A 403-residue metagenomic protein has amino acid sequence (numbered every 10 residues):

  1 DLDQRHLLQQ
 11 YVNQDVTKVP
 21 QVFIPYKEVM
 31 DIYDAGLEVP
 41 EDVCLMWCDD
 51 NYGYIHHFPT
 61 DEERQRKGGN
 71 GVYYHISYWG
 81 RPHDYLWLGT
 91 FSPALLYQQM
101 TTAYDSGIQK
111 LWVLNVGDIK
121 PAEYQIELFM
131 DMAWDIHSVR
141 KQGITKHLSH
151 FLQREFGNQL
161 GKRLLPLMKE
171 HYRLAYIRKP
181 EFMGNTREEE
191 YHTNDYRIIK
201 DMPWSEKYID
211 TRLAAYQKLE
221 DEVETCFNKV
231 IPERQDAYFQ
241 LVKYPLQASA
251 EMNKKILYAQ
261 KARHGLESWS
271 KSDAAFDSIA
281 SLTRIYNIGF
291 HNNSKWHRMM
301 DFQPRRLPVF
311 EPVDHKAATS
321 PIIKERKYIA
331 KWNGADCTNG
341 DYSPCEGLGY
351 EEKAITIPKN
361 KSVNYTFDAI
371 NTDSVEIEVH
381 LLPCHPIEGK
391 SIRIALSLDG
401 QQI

Functional and structural regions predicted by a protein language model:
D1, K18-I55, E62, L88 (+2 more regions): Aromatic- and carboxylate-enriched substrate-binding clefts and catalytic-loop regions of carbohydrate-active enzymes
D1-K67, I209-Y238, M252: Gly/Pro-rich turn-and-neighbor structural signature
H57, D84-A94, S138-V139, K243-L246: Alpha-helix capping and helix-loop boundary segments enriched in small/acidic/polar residues
K67-F91: Active-site clefts of carbohydrate-active enzymes
W87-L114, D131-H137, S270-I285: Catalytic-core region of carbohydrate-active enzymes that cleave or remodel glycosidic bonds
L148-P308: C-terminal non-catalytic alpha-helical accessory regions
V309-I403: Extracytoplasmic
